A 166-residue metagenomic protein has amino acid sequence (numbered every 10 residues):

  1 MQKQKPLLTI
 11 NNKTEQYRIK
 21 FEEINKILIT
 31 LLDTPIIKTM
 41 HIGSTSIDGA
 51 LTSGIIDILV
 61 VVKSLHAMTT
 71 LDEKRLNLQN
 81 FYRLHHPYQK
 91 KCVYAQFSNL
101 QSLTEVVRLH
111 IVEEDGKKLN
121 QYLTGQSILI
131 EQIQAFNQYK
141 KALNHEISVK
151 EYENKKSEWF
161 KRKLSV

Functional and structural regions predicted by a protein language model:
M1-S53, V62-T70, N77-V166: Catalytic core of pol beta-like nucleotidyltransferases
